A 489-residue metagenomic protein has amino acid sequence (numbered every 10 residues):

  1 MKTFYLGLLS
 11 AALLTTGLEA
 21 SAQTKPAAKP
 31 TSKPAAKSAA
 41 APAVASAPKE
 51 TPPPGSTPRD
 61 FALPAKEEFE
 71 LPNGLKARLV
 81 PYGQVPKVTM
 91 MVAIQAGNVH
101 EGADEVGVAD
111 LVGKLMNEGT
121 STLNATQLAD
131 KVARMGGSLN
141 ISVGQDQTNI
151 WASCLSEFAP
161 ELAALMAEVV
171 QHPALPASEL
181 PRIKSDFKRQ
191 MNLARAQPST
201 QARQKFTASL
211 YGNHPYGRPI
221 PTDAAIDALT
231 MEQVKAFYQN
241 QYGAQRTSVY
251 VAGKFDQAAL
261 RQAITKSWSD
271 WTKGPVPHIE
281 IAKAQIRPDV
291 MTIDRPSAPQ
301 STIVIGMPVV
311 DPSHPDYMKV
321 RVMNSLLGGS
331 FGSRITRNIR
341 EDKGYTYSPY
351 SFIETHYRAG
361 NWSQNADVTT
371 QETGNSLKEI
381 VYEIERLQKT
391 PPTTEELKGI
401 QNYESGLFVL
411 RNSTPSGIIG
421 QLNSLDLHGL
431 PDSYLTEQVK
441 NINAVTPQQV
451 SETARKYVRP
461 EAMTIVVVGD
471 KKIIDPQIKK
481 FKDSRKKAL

Functional and structural regions predicted by a protein language model:
Q23-R59, S248-Y250, A366, E396-L489: C-terminal regions of mature proteins
P26-K49, S121, L128-F237, R287 (+2 more regions): Acidic/histidine-enriched segments that form metal/cofactor-coordinating and catalytic pocket/exosite environments
A27-P54, N213-Y216, S248-D311, V467-L489: An aromatic/glycine/proline-enriched structural segment found at the starts of mature extracellular/organellar domains
K49-F69, Q190, A208-T247, P275-K283 (+2 more regions): Histidine-acidic residue clusters that define the catalytic metal-binding segment of zinc metallopeptidase domains
M91-S153, A196, R218-I220, S330-Y345: M16/MPP (pitrilysin/insulinase) zinc-metallopeptidase core fold and M16-derived inactive scaffolds
N98, S138, V304-P308, L327-V368: A structural supersecondary motif
E118-T122, S153-K184, S330, Y350-R411 (+1 more regions): M16/insulysin-pitrilysin zinc metalloprotease superfamily fold
D186-K205, A282, I286-Q300, R337-T346 (+2 more regions): Short acidic/His-enriched helical or mixed secondary-structure segments at domain edges of catalytic enzymes and some
